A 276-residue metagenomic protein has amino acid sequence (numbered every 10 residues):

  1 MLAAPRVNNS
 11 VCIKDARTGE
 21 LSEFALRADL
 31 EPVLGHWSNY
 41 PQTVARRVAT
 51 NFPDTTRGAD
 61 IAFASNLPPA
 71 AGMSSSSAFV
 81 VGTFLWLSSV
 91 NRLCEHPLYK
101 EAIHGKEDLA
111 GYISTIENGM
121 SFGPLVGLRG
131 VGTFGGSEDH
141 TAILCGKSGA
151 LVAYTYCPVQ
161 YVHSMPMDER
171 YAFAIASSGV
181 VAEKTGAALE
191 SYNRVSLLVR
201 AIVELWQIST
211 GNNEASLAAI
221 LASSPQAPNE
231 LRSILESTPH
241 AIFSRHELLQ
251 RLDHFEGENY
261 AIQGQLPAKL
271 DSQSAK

Functional and structural regions predicted by a protein language model:
M1-S77, V81-L151, V159-Y161, E169-A172 (+2 more regions): ATP-binding N-lobe of GHMP and related small-molecule kinases
A4-N39, A49, S148-K276: C-terminal nucleotide
